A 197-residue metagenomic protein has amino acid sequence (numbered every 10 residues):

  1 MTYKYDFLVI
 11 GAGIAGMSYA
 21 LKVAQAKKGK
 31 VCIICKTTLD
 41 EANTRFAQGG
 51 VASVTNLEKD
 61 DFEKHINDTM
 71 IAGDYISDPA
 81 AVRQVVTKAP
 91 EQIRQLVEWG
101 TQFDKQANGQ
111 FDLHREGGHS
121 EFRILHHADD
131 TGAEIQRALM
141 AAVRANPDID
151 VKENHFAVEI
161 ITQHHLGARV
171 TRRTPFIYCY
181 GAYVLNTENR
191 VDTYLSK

Functional and structural regions predicted by a protein language model:
T2-Y5, N189-K197: Core beta-strand elements of the Rossmann-like FAD/NAD(P) dinucleotide-binding domain in flavoenzyme oxidoreductases
F7-I33: N-terminal Rossmann-like FAD-binding beta1-loop-alpha1 element of flavoenzymes
M17, P90, A133, T193-S196: Conserved structured core elements
S18, N186-R190: A generic local structural motif
A24, L96, R190-V191: Short amphipathic alpha-helices and their capping/turn segments at secondary-structure boundaries
K30, C35-T187: Conserved N-terminal/central alpha/beta ligand/cofactor-binding core
